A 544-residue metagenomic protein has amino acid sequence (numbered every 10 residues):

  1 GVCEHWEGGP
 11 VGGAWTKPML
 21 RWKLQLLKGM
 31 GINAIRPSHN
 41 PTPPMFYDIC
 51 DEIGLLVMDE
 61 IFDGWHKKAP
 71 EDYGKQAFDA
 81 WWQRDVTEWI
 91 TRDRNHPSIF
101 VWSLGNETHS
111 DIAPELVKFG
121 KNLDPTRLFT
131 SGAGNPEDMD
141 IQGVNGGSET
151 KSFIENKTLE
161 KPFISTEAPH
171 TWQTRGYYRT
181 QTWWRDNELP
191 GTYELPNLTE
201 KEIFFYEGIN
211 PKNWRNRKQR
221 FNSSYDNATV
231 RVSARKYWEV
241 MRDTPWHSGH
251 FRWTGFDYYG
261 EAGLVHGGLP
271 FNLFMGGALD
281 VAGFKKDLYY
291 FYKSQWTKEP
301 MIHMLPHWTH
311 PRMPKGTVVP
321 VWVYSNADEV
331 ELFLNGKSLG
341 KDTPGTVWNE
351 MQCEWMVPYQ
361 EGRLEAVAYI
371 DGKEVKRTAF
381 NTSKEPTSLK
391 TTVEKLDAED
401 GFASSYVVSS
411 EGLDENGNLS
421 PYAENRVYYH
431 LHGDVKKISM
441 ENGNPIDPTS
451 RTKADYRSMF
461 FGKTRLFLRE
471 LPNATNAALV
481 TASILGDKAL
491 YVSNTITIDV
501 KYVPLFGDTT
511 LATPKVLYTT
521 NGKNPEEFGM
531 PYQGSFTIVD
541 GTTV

Functional and structural regions predicted by a protein language model:
G1-L27, D48: N-terminal carbohydrate-binding accessory modules
R21-M30, A34-Y292, E299-R312: Substrate-binding/catalytic cleft of secreted carbohydrate-active enzymes, primarily glycoside hydrolases
G249-Y259, V265-S388, N418-S420, R426: Catalytic cores of secreted or luminal carbohydrate-active enzymes
P311-G316, D397-Y406, K488-N494: Short, solvent-exposed loop/linker segments at the N-terminal edge of repeated beta-sheet extracellular domains
V319-Y324, S404-P421, A478-A482: Beta-strand-rich structural segments
D342-P344, P386-K390, Y429-D447: Short aromatic-acidic-glycine turn motif
N349, L479-V544: Short, compositionally stereotyped local motifs that mark structural "simplifiers"
C353-Y359, T452-N473: Short, hydrophobic beta-strand segments
